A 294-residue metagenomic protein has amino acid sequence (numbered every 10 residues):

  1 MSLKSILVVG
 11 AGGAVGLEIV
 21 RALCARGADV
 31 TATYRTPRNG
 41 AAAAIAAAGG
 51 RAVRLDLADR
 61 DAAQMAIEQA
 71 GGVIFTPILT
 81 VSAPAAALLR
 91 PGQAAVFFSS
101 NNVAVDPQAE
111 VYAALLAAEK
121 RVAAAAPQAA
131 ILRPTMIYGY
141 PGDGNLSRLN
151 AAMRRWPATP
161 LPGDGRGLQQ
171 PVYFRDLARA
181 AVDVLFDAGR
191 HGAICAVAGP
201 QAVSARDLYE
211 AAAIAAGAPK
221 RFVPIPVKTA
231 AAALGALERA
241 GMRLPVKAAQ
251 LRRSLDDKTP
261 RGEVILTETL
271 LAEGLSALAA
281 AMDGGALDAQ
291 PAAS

Functional and structural regions predicted by a protein language model:
I6-A25: N-terminal Rossmann NAD(P)H-binding glycine-rich loop of SDR-like oxidoreductase domains
G12, T36-R38, Q201: Residues in the short beta-alpha loop(s) of Rossmann-like NAD(P)-binding domains
T33-N39, L57: N-terminal Rossmann-fold cofactor-binding loop
P37, G72-V73, A83-A125, A129-A130 (+1 more regions): Conserved Rossmann-fold NAD(P)-dependent oxidoreductase catalytic core, especially the SDR/UDP-sugar
V53-A70: Conserved Rossmann-fold cofactor-binding substructure of NAD(P)-dependent oxidoreductases
T135-G142, G163-F174, G199-Q201: Glycine-rich "substrate-gating" loop/helix at the edge of Rossmann-like oxidoreductase active sites
A151-V172, V184, A188-H191, A196: A conserved pocket-lining segment of Rossmann-fold NAD(P)-dependent short-chain dehydrogenase/reductase
D187-L244, T269-S294: Mid/C-terminal beta-alpha module of Rossmann-like enzyme folds, strongest in SDR-family dehydrogenases/epimerases
